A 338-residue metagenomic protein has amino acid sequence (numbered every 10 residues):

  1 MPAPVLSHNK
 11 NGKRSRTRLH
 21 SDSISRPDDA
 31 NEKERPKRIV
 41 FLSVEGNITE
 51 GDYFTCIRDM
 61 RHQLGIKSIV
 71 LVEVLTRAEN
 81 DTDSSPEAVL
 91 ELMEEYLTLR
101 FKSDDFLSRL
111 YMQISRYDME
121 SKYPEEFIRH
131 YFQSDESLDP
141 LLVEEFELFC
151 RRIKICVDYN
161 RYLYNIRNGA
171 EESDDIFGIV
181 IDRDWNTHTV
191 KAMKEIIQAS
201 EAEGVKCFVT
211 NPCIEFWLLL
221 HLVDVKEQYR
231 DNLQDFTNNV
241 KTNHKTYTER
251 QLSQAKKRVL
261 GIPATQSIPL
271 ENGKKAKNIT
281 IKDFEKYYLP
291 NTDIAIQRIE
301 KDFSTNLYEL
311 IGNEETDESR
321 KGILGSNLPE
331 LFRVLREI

Functional and structural regions predicted by a protein language model:
P2-K37, T49-G51, T55-A78, R100-I338: C-terminal accessory helical subdomains adjacent to catalytic cores in phosphodiester- and nucleotide-handling enzymes
I39-L42: Conserved helicase/translocase motor-coupling segment
E45: Phosphate-binding/switch region of NTP-binding enzymes
S84-E95, L220-Q228: Short, surface-exposed amphipathic charged segments that create phosphate/polyanion-binding patches used for binding
